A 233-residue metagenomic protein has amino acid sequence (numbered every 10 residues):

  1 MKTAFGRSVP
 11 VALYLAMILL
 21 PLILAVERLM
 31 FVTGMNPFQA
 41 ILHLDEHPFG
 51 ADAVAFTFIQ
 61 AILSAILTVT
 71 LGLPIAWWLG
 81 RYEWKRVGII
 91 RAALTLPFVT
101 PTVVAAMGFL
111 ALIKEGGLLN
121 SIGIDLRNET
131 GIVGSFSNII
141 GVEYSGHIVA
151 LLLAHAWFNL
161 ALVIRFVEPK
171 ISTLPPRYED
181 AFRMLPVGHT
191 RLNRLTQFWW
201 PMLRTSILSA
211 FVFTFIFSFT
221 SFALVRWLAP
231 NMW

Functional and structural regions predicted by a protein language model:
K2-G34, H47-S172, F198-P230: Membrane-water interface segments at the C-terminal ends of transmembrane alpha-helices in multi-pass inner-membrane
M35-L42, N231-W233: Short hydrophobic, aromatic-rich alpha-helical segments embedded in or entering the lipid bilayer of multi-pass
P37, E46-H47, L185-G188: General structural signal for secondary-structure boundaries
Q39, S121-I124, R183: Polar/charged alpha-helical tracts
L42-H43, L192, R226: Generic anion/oxyanion-binding catalytic loop in active/binding sites
Y82, L174-L203: Short helix-to-coil transition segments within interhelical loops that connect adjacent transmembrane helices
